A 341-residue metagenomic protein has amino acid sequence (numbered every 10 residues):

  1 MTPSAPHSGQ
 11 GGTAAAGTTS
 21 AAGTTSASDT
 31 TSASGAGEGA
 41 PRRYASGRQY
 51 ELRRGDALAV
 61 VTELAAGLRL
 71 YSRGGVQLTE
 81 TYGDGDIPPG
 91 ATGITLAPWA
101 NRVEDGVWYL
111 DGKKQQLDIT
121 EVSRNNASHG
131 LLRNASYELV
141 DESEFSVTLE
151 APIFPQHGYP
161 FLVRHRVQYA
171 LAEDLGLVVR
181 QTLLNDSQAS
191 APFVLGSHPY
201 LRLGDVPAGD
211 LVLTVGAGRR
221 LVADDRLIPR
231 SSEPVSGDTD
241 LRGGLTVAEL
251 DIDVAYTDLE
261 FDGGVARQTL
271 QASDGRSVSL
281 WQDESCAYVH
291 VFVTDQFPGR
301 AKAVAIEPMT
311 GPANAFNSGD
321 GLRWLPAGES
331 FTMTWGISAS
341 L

Functional and structural regions predicted by a protein language model:
M1-G12, G17, A33-L117, G263-C286 (+1 more regions): Beta-strand-rich N-terminal accessory domains
Q116-L117, P192, Y200-D283: Active-site/ligand-binding surface loops and adjacent short beta/alpha elements that line catalytic pockets across
I119-E173: Extended, loop-rich substrate-binding clefts of extracytoplasmic carbohydrate-active enzymes
N126-V140, V247-S318: Acidic/His-leaning functional-site neighborhoods
A151-G204: Acidic, contiguous internal or C-terminal segments within carbohydrate-active enzymes that form a structured patch used
G321-S330: Intrinsically disordered, low-complexity Pro/Gly/Ser/Thr-rich segments with frequent PxxP/GP/PP motifs and embedded
